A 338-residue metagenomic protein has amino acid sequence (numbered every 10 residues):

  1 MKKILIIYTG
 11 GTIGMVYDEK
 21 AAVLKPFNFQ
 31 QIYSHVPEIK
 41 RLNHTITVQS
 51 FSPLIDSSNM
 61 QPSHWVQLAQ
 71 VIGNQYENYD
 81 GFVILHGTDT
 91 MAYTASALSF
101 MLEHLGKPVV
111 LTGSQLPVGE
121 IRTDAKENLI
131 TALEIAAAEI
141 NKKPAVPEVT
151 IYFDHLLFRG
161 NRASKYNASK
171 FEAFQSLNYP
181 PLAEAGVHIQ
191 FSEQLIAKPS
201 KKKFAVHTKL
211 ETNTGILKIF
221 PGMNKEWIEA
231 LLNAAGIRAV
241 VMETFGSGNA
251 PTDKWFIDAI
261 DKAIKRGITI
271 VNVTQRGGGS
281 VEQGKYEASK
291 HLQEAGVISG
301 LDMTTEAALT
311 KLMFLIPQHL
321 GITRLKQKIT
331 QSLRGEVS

Functional and structural regions predicted by a protein language model:
M1-G73: ATP/NTP phosphate-donor binding region
K2, I7-I13, F29-K40, R159-M242 (+2 more regions): Accessory alpha-helical/coil subdomains and C-terminal extensions that flank or cap enzyme catalytic cores
M15-V16, T90-A95, N128-L129, N249-P251: Short glycine/serine/threonine-rich phosphate/pyrophosphate-binding segments that cradle anionic phosphate groups
Y79-M91, A235-G248: Short acidic, glycine-rich surface-loop motifs adjacent to enzyme active sites
L85-K107, T252-A259, A288: Short Gly/Thr/Asp-enriched flexible loops that form oxyanion-binding sites at enzyme active sites
A95-E127, L133-A138, A263-T274: Short, acidic/small-residue loops that bind anionic groups at enzyme active sites
L111-G186: Internal gly/pro-rich beta-alpha loop/helix module that stabilizes soluble enzyme cofactors or their anionic handles
T244-S338: C-terminal non-catalytic interaction/assembly regions of soluble proteins
